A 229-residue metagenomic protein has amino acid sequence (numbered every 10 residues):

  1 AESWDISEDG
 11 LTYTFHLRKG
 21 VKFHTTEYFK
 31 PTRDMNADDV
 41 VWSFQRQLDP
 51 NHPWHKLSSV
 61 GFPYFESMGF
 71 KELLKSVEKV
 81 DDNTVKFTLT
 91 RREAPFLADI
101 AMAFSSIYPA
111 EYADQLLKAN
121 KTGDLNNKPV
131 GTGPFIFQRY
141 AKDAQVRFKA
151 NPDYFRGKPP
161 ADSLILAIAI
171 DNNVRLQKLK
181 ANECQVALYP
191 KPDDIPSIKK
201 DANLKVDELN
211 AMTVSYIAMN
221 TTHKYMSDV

Functional and structural regions predicted by a protein language model:
A1-E8, H52, A103-T132, R156-P160 (+2 more regions): Short, solvent-exposed loop/beta-turn-alpha elements that line the ligand-binding surface or hinge of extracytoplasmic
E2, L11, F15, K19 (+8 more regions): Solvent-exposed, polar/charged alpha-helical surfaces in well-ordered, non-transmembrane soluble domains, broadly
D5-D9, T14-K19, D34, D38-V41 (+1 more regions): Surface-exposed binding/hinge segments that line and control ligand-binding clefts or catalytic entry sites
K19-K22, Q45-P53, R92-A94, D153 (+4 more regions): Sec-exported extracytoplasmic/periplasmic mature domains
T32, N36-W42, D82-T88, G133-P134 (+3 more regions): Alpha-helical secondary-structure segments
L57, Q138-K149, I165-V229: Extracellular/periplasmic solute-recognition and catalytic clefts
K71-K75, D82-N83, T88-P159, S163 (+2 more regions): Gly/Pro-rich hinge or "lid" segments in bacterial periplasmic/extracellular proteins
